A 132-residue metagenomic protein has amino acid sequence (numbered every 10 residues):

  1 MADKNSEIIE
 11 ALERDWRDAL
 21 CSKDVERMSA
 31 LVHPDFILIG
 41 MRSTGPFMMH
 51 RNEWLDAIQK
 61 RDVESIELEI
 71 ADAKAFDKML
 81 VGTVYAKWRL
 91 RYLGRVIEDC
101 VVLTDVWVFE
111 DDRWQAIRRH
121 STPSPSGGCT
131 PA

Functional and structural regions predicted by a protein language model:
K4-E7, V25-K78, E98: A solvent-exposed, acidic/Ser-Thr-rich amphipathic alpha-helical stretch
W16, W54-L55, L68-K74, A86-W88 (+2 more regions): Hydrophobic/aromatic beta-strand elements that line small-molecule binding cavities or substrate pockets in beta-rich
G40, V84-A86, R118: Residue-level recognition of conserved beta-strand positions in structured domain cores
A73-L80, R95, W107-R113: A short, structured loop/turn motif at beta-sheet edges
R89-E98: Short, cysteine-centered beta-strand-loop-beta hairpins and adjacent loop/turn segments enriched in charged/polar
C100-G128: Short beta-strand edge/turn micro-motifs at domain boundaries
